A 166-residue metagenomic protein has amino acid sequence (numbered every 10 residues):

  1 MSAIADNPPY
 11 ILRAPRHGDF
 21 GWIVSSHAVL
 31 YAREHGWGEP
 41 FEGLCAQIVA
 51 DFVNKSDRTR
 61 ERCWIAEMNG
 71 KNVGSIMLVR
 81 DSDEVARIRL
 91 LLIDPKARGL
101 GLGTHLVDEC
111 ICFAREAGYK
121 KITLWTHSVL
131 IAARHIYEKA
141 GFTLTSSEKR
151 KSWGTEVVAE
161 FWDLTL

Functional and structural regions predicted by a protein language model:
M1-P9, R13: Intrinsic, short, N-terminal disordered tails of RNA polymerase sigma-factor systems
S2, K71, M77, K120 (+1 more regions): Residue-level marker of intrinsically disordered, low-complexity segments enriched for small/polar residues
P9, D19, K120-L166: C-terminal "cap" of GNAT-fold acetyltransferases
Y10, A14-K96, T104-F113, A117 (+2 more regions): Acetyl-CoA-dependent GNAT
G101: Glycine-rich phosphate-binding loop
